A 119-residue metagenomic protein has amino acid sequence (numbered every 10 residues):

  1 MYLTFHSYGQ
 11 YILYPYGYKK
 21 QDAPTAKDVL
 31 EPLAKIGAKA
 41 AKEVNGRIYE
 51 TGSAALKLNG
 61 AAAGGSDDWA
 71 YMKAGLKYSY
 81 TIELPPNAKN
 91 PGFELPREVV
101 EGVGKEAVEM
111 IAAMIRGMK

Functional and structural regions predicted by a protein language model:
M1-K119: Metallocarboxypeptidase
